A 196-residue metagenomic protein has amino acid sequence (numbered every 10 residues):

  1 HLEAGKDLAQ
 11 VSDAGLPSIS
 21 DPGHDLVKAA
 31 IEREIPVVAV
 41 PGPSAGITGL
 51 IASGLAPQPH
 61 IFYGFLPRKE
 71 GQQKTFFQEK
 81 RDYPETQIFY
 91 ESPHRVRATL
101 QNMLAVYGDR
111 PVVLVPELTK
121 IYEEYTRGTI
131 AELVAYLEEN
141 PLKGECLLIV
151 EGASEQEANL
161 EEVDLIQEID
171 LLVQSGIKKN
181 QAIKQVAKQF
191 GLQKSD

Functional and structural regions predicted by a protein language model:
E3-D7, T86, P93-S195: A contiguous loop/helix-start segment that scaffolds small-molecule binding in enzyme catalytic cores
D7-D13: Conserved two-lobed SF2 helicase motor
S12, A39-G42, F89, L114: General beta-strand structural signal in soluble alpha/beta enzymes
A14-P22, P93: Acidic, metal-coordinating catalytic cores used for nucleic-acid/nucleotide bond scission and strand-transfer chemistry
P17, S44-I47, K120-I121: Short gly/pro/ser/thr-enriched loop/turn and capping motifs at secondary-structure boundaries
S18, D25, I47-G49, A98-N102 (+1 more regions): Phosphate- and divalent-cation-binding pockets in alpha/beta enzyme and binding domains that engage nucleotide-derived
P22-L26, K179: Glycine-centered tight-turn and secondary-structure capping sites
D25-Y83: Class I SAM-dependent methyltransferase SAM-binding "motif I" and its flanking Rossmann-like core
